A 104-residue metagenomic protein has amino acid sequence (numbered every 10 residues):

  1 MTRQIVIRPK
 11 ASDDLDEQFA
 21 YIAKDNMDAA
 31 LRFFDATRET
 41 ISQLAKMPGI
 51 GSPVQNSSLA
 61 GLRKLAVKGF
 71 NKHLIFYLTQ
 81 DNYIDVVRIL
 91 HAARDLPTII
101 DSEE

Functional and structural regions predicted by a protein language model:
M1-L62: Basic, Lys/Arg-enriched alpha-helical interface segments
V67, N71-E104: Enriched for short, Lys/Arg-rich terminal
